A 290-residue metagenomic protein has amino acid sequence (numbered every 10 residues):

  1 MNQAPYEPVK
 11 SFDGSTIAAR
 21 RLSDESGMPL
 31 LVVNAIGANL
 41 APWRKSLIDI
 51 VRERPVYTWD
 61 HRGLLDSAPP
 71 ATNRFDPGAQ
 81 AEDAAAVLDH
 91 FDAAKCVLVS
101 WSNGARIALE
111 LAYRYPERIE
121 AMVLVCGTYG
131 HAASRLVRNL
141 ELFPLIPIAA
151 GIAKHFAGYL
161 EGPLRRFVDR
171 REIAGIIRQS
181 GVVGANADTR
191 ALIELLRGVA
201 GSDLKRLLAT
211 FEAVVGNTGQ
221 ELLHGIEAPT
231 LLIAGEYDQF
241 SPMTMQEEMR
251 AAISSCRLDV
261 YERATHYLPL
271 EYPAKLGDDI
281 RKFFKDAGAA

Functional and structural regions predicted by a protein language model:
S15-P69: Conserved HGGG/HGGXW glycine-rich cap/lid loop of the alpha/beta-hydrolase fold
Y57-N103, D278: Active-site loop/oxyanion-hole signature of alpha/beta-hydrolase fold enzymes
A94-R138: Conserved hydrolase catalytic core segment
M122-G162: Flexible "cap/lid" loop of the alpha/beta hydrolase fold
A133-S134, R138, G158-H224: Conserved alpha/beta-hydrolase catalytic His-Asp/Glu region
I226, L232-A234: Short beta-strand/loop motif that positions the catalytic acidic residue of the alpha/beta-hydrolase fold
E236-S241: Acidic catalytic loop of the alpha/beta-hydrolase fold
Y261-G277: Catalytic histidine-centered segment of alpha/beta-hydrolase-like enzymes
